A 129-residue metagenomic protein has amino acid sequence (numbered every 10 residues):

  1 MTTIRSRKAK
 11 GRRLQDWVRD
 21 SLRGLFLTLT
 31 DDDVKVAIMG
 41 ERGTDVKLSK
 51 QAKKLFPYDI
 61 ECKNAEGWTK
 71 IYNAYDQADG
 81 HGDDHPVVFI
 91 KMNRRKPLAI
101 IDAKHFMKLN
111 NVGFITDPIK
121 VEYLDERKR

Functional and structural regions predicted by a protein language model:
M1-R129: Catalytic phosphate/metal-binding cores of nucleic-acid and nucleotide-processing enzymes, i.e., regions that mediate
